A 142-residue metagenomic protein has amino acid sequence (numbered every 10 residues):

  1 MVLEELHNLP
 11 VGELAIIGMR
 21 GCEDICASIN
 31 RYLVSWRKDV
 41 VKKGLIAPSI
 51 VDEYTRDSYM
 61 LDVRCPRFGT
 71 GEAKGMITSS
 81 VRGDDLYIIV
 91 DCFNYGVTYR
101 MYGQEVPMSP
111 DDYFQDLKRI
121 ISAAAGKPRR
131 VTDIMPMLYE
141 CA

Functional and structural regions predicted by a protein language model:
M1-A142: PRPP-associated nucleotide enzymes
